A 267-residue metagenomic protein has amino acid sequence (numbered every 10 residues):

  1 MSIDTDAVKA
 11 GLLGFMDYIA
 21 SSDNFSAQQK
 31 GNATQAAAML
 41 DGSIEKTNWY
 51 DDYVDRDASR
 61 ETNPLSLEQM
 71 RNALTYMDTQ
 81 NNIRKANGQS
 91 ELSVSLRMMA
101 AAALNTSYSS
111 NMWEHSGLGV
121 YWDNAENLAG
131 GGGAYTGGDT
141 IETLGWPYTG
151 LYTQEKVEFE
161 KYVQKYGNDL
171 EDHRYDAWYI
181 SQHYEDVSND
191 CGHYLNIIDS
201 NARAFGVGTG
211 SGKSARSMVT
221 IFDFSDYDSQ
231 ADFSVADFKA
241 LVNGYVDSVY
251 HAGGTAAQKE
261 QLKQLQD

Functional and structural regions predicted by a protein language model:
M1, A252-D267: Long, non-membrane, amphipathic alpha-helices that form coiled-coils
S2-I19, V120-A231: A well-ordered secondary-structure block
I3-A125, G137, Y194, D199-G212: Short, well-ordered surface patches within globular domains
G11-Y18, L241, Q261-Q264: Charge-rich, solvent-exposed alpha-helical interaction surfaces
A33, G42, Q230-K259: Long, amphipathic alpha-helical segments that form or neighbor coiled-coils/leucine zippers used for dimerization
